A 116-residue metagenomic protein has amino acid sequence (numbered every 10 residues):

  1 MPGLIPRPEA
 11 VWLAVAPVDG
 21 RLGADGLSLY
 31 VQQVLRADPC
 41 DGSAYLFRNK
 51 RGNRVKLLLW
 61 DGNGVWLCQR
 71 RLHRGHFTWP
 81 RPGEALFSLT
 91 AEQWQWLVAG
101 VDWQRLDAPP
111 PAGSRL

Functional and structural regions predicted by a protein language model:
M1-L116: Polybasic/polar functional segments that serve as interface/processing modules
